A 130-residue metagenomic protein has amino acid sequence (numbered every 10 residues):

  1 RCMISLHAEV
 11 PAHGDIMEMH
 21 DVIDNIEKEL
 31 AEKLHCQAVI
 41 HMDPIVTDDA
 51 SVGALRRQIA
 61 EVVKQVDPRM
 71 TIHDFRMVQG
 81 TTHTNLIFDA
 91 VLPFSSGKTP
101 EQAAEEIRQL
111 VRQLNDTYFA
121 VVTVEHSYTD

Functional and structural regions predicted by a protein language model:
R1-D130: Peripheral (non-transmembrane) domains and long loops of multi-pass membrane proteins
